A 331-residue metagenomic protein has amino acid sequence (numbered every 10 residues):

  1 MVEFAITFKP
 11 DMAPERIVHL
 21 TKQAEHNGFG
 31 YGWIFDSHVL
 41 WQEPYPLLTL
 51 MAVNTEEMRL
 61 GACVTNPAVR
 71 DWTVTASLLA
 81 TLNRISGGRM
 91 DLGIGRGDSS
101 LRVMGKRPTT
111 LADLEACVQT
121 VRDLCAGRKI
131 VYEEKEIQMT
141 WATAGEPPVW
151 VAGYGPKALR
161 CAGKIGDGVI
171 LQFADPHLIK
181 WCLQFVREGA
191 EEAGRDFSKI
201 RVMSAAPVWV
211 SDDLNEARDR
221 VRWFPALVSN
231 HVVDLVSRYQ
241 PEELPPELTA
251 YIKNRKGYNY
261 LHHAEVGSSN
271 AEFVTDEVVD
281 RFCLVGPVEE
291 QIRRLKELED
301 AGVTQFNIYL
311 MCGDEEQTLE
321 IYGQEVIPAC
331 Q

Functional and structural regions predicted by a protein language model:
M1-C63, P147: N-terminal beta1-alpha1-beta2 module of alpha/beta enzyme domains
V2-E15, T65-T73, T143-Y154, V208-S211 (+1 more regions): Active-site mouth loops of central-metabolism enzymes
F4-F8, G32-I34, R59-C63, M90-I94 (+4 more regions): Hydrophobic faces of well-ordered beta-strands that scaffold small-molecule active sites in alpha/beta enzyme cores
M12-A24, L78, G153-C161, V221 (+1 more regions): Short, acidic/polar
G28, M51, L82, V121 (+7 more regions): Conserved, mostly hydrophobic/aromatic
Y31-N54, N66, D98-L101, F173-P176 (+1 more regions): Glycine-rich, proline-tolerant flexible connector loops at the mouths of alpha/beta enzymes
Y45-T65, L124, E192, E320-Q331: Alpha-helix-loop-beta-strand connector modules within alpha/beta enzyme cores
R107-M139, I179, Q184-D300: An alpha-helical appendage that flanks or caps ligand/catalytic pockets
